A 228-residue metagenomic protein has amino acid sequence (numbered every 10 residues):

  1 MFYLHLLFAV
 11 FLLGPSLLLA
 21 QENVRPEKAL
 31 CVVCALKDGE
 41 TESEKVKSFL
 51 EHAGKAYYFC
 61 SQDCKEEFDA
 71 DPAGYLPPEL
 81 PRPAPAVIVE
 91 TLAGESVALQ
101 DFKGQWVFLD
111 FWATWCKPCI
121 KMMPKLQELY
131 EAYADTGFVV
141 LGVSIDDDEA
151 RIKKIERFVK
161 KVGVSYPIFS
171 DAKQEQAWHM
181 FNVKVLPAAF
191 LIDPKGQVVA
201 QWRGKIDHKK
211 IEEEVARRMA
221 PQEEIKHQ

Functional and structural regions predicted by a protein language model:
Y3-S16: Bacterial N-terminal signal peptides
N23-E40, E44, E67-L99: N-terminal "domain-start" segment that seeds a small globular fold
V32, Y58-Q62, K117: Cys/His/Pro-rich metal-binding microdomains
D63, Q105-V107, F111-W115, V185 (+1 more regions): Short pre-active-site segment immediately N-terminal to redox-active cysteine/selenocysteine motifs in thiol-based
K103, F111-E128: Conserved redox-active cysteine motifs that mediate thiol-disulfide chemistry, especially di-cysteine Cys-X(1-2)-Cys
T136-I152, V164-Q174: Thiol-based oxidoreductase modules, predominantly thioredoxin-like and allied folds used for disulfide exchange
E156-K195: Short, internal strand/loop/helix patches that form the active-site neighborhood or redox-interaction surface
A188-Q228: Thiol-/selenol-based redox modules, centered on thioredoxin-like and closely related oxidoreductase domains
